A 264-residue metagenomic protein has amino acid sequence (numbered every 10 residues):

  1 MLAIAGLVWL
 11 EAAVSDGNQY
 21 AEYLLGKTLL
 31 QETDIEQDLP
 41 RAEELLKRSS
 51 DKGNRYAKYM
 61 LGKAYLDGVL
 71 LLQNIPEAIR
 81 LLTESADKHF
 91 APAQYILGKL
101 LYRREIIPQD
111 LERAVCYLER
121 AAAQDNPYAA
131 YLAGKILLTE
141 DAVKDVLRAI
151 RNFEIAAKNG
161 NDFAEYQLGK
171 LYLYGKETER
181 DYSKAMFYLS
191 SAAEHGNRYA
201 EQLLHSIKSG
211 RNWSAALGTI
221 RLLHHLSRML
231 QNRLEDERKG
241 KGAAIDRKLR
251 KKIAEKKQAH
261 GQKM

Functional and structural regions predicted by a protein language model:
L2-V8, E36-L45, L72-L81, I107-Y117 (+3 more regions): Structural signature of tandem alpha-helical TPR/SEL1-like repeats, specifically the intra-repeat loop/turn
A13, R48-S49, E84-S85, R120-A121 (+2 more regions): Canonical positions in the second alpha-helix
D16-Q19, Q31-T33, K52-N54, D67-V69 (+10 more regions): Short helix-capping/linker turns of helical repeat alpha-solenoids
L24-Q31, M60-D67, I96-R103, Y131-T139 (+2 more regions): Hydrophobic face of amphipathic alpha-helices that form TPR/SEL1-like repeat modules and related alpha-solenoid
P127, Y131-D141, L147, R151-E154: Alpha-helical adaptor scaffolds
R180-R198, H205-N212, G218-M229: TPR/TPR-like (Sel1-like) alpha-helical repeat modules
A215-G261: Intrinsically disordered, low-complexity, charge-biased linker/tail regions
